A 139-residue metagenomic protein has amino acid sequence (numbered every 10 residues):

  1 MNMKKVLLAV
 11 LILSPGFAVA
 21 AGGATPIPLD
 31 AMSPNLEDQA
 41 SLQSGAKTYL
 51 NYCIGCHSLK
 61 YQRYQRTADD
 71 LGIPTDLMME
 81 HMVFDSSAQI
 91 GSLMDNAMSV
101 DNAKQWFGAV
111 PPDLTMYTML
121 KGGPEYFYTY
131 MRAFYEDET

Functional and structural regions predicted by a protein language model:
M1-L8: Bacterial N-terminal signal peptides that target proteins for export
P15-A18: N-terminal signal peptide c-region/cleavage motif recognized by signal peptidases
A21-K47, S58-D69: Electrostatic cytochrome c docking/interface patches
N35-L42, A46, K104-F107, L120 (+1 more regions): Solvent-exposed, acidic/flexible segments
K47-L59, S99-V100, V110-M119, T129: C-type cytochrome heme c attachment motif
Y52-K60, Y64, Y135-E138: A generic secondary-structure signal for well-formed alpha-helical elements
T67-P111, Y117: Structured domain cores in non-transmembrane regions
Q105-T139: Thiol/selenol-based redox catalytic cores and closely related redox-interacting motifs
